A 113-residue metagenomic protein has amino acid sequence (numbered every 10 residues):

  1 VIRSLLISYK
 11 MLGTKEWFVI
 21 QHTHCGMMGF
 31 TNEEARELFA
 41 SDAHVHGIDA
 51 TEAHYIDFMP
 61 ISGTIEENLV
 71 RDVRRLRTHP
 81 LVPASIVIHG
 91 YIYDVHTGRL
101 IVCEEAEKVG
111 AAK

Functional and structural regions predicted by a protein language model:
V1-M27: Small-residue-enriched, tightly packed secondary-structure blocks
I7-L12, M27-K113: Divalent-metal-activated hydrolytic enzyme cores
